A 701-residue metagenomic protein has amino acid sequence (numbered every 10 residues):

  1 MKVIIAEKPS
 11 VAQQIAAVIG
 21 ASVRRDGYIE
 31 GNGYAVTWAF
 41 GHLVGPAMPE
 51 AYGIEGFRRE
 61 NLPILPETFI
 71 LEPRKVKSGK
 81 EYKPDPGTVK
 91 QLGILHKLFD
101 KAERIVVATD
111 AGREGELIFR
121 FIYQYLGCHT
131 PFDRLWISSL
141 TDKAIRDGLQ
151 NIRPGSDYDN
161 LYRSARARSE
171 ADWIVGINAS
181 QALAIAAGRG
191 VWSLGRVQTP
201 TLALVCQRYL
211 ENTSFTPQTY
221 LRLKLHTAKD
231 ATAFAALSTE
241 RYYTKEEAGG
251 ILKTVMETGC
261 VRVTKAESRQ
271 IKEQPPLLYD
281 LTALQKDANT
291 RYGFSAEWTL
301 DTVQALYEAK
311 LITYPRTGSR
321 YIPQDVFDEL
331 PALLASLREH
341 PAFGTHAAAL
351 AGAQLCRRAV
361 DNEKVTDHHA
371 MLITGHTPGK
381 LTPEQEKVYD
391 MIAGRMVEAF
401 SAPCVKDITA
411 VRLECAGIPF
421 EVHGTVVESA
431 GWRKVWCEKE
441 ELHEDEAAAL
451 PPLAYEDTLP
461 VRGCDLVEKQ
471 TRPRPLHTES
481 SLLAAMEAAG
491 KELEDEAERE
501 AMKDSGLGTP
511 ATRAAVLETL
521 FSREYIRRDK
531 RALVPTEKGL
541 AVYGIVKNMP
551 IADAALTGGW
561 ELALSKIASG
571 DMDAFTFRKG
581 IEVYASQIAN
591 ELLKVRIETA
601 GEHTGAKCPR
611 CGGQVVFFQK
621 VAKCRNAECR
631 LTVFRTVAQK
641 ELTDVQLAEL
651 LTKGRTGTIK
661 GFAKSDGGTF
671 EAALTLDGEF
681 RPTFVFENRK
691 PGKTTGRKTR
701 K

Functional and structural regions predicted by a protein language model:
M1, D110-A111, G188-S193, S268-L277 (+4 more regions): Conserved short loop/turn motifs at secondary-structure junctions
M1-S169, W173-V175, P473: Intrinsically disordered, low-complexity regulatory segments
K2, E81, T88, Y125 (+5 more regions): Basic, low-complexity terminal or inter-domain segments flanking catalytic cores
P9-A16, G33-V36, F40, R59-L62 (+19 more regions): Amphipathic alpha-helical transducer elements in NTP-driven molecular machines
A17-V23, A47-M48, I54-E55, P154 (+6 more regions): Accessory interaction regions appended to the cores of large information-processing enzymes
G87, D100, D142-L225, S268-R269: C-terminal or mid-to-C-terminal helical accessory/interaction module adjacent to the motor/catalytic core
Y243-Y279, Q285: Metal- or metallocofactor-binding catalytic centers and their adjacent structured scaffolds across diverse enzyme
